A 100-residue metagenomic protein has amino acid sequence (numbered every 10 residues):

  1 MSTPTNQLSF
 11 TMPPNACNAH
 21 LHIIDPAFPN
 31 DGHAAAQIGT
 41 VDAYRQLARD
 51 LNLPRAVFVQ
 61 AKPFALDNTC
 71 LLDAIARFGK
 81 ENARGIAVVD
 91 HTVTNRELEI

Functional and structural regions predicted by a protein language model:
M1-I100: Helix-coil boundary/capping segments in enzymes
